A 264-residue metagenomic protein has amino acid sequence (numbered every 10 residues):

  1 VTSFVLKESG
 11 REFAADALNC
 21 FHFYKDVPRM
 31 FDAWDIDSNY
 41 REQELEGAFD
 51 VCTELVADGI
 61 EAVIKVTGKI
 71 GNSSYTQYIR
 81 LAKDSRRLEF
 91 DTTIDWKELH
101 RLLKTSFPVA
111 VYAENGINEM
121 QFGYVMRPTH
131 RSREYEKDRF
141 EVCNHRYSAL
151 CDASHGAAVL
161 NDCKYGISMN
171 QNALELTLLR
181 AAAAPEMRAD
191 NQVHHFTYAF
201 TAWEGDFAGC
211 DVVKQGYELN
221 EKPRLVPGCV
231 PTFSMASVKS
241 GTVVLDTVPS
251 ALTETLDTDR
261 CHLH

Functional and structural regions predicted by a protein language model:
V1-H264: C-terminal (or distal) subdomains of carbohydrate-active enzymes
